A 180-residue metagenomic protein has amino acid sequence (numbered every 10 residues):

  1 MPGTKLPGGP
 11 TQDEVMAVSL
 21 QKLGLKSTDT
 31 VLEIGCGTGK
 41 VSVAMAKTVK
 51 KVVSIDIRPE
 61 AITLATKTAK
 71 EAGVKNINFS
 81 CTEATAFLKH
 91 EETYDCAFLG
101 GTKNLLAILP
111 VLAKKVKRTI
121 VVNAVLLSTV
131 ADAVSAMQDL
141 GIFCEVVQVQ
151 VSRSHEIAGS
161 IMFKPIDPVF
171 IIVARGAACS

Functional and structural regions predicted by a protein language model:
M1-S27, L32, L64-K67: Class I SAM-dependent transferase core
L32, N76, L105-L106, L127: Cytosolic regulatory regions of ion transport systems
G35: Conserved S-adenosyl-L-methionine
T38-V49: Conserved SAM-binding loop of SAM-dependent methyltransferases across substrates and taxa, primarily the Class I
K51-D56: Conserved SAM-binding motif I beta-strand of class I
I57-E92, C96: S-adenosyl-L-methionine
N104-L112: A short, conserved alpha-helix within the catalytic core of class I
L112-A113, K117-I166, F170: C-terminal substrate-binding/active-site "lid" region of AdoMet-derived donor-dependent transferases
